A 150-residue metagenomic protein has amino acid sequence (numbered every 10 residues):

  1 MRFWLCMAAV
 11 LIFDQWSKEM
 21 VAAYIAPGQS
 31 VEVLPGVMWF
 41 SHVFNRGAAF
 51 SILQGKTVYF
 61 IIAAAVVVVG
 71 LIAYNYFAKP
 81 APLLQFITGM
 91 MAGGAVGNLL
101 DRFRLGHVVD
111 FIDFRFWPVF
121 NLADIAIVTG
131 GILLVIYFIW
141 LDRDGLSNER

Functional and structural regions predicted by a protein language model:
M1-R150: Alpha-helical transmembrane bundles and membrane-interface segments of multipass inner-membrane proteins
